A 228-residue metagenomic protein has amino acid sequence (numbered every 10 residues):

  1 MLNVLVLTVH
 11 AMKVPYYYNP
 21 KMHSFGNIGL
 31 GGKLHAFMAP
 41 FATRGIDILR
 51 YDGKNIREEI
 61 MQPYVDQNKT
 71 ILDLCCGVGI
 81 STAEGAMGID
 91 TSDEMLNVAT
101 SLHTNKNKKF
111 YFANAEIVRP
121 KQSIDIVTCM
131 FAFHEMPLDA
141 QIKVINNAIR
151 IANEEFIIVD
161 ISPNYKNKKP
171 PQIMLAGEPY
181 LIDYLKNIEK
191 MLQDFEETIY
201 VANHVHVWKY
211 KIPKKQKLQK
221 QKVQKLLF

Functional and structural regions predicted by a protein language model:
L5-I28: N-terminal auxiliary segments of SAM/dcSAM-dependent transferases
H23-N55: Class I SAM-dependent methyltransferase Rossmann-like catalytic core, especially the SAM/SAH-binding loop
M61-D66: Glycine-rich helix-loop-beta junction characteristic of Rossmann-like nucleotide cofactor-binding loops
L72-D73, G77-I117: Class I SAM-dependent methyltransferase SAM/SAH-binding core
T128: A conserved beta-strand element that flanks and buttresses the S-adenosyl-L-methionine
M136-N147: A short, conserved alpha-helix within the catalytic core of class I
I157-V207: C-terminal alpha-helical "lid/dimerization" subdomain adjacent to the S-adenosyl-L-methionine
T198-F228: Core SAM-dependent methyltransferase catalytic element
